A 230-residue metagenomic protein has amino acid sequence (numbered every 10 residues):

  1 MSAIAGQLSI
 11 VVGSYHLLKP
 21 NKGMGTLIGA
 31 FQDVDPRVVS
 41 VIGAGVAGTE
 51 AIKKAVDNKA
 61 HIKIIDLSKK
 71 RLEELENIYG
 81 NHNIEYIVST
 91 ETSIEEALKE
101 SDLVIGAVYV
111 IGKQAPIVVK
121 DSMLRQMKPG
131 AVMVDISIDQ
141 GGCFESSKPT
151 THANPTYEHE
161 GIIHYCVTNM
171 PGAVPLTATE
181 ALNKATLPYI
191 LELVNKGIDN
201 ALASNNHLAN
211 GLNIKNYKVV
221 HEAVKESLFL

Functional and structural regions predicted by a protein language model:
M1-V12, H16-L27, I138, C143-L230: Adenosine-phosphate binding glycine-rich loop
A3-Q7, G45-T49, I65, K69 (+6 more regions): Electropositive phosphate-/nucleotide-binding environments in soluble metabolic enzymes
I10, A51-I52, L124, N154: Generic hydrophobic/aromatic pocket-lining and core-packing "Φ" positions
K22-G106: Glycine-rich phosphate/diphosphate-binding loop of Rossmann-like nucleotide-binding domains
R37, N58-A60, H82, A115 (+3 more regions): Structural beta-strand/beta-sheet cores of well-ordered domains, especially the beta-sheet scaffolds that support
N77-G161: Rossmann-like adenosine-cofactor binding region
